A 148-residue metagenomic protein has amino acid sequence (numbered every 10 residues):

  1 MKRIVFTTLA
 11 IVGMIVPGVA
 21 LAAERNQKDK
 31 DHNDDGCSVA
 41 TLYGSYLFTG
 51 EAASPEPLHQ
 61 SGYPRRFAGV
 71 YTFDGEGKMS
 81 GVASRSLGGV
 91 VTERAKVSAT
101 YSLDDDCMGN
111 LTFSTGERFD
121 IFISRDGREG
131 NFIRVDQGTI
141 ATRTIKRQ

Functional and structural regions predicted by a protein language model:
M1-T8: Bacterial N-terminal signal peptides that target proteins for export
T8-V16: Bacterial N-terminal signal peptides
L21-Q148: Mature soluble binding/inhibitory domains
